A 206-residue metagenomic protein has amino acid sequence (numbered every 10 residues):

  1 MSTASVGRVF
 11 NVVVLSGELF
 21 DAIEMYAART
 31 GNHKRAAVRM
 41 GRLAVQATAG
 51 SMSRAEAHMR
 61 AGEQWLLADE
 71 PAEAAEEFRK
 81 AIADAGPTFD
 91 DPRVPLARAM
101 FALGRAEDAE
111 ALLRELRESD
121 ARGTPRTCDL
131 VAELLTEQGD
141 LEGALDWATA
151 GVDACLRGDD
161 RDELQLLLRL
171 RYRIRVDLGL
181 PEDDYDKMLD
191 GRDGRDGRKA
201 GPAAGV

Functional and structural regions predicted by a protein language model:
S2-A68, K187-V206: N-terminal alpha-helical interaction modules that lie
H33-A37, P71-A72, A106, L141: TPR-repeat structural position
A37-V38, A75, I82, E110 (+2 more regions): Tetratricopeptide repeat
G41-V45, R79, R114, T149: Alpha-solenoid helical repeat scaffolds
R54-L130: Alpha-helical adaptor scaffolds
G86-D91, D120-C128, D153-L167, D196-G201: Boundary/linker segments of alpha-helical solenoid repeat arrays
E118-A121, E137-D159, Y172, Y185-D193: TPR/TPR-like (Sel1-like) alpha-helical repeat modules
